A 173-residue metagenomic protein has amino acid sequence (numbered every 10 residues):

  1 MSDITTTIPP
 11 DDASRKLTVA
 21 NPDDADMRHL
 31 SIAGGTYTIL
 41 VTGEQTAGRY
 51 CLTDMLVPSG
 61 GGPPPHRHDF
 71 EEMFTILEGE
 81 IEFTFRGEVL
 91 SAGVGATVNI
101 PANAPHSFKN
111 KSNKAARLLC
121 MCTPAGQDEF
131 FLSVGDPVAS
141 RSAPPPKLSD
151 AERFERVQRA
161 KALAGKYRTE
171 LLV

Functional and structural regions predicted by a protein language model:
M1-R49, K147-V173: A short, N-terminal "cap"/entry segment at the start of jelly-roll beta-barrel domains of the cupin/DSBH fold
A20-N21, E80, G87-P105: Short acidic-glycine-tyrosine-enriched beta hairpin
T36, M73, E80-E82, V89 (+2 more regions): Structural motif
V41-T42, G62-H68, K109-K111: Short histidine-centered beta-strand/loop micro-motifs that create catalytic or ligand/metal-coordination sites
T46, E82, A102-D128: Ligand-binding loop in jelly-roll beta-barrel domains
L52-S59, R67-F85, M121-C122: Short, conserved beta-strand element in jelly-roll/cupin
P58-G60, G95, N103, N113: Tight coil/turn sites that cap or link beta-strands
K114-K161: A contiguous, mid-protein "functional segment" used to position or interact with cofactors/ions or partner subunits
